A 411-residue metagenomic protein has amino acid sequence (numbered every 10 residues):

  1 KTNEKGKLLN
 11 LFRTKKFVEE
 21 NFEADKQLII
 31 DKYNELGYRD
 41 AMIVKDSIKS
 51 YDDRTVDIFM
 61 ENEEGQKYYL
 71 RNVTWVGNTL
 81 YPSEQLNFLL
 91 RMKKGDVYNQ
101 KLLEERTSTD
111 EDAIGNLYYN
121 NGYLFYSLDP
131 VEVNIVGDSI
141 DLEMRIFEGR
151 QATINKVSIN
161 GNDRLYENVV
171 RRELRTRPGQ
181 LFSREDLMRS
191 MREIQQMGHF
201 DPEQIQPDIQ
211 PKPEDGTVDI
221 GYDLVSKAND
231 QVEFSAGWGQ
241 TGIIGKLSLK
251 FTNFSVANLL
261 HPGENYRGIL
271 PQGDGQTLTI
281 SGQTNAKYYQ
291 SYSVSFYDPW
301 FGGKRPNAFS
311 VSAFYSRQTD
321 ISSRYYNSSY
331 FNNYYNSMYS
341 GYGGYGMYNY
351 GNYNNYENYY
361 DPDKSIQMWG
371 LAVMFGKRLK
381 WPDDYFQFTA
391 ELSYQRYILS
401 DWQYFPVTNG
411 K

Functional and structural regions predicted by a protein language model:
K1-M197, D201-E203, I209-I220, L224 (+5 more regions): Interaction-mediating elements
T2-G6, K15, R164, Q180-K411: Gram-negative/organellar outer-membrane beta-barrel architecture
